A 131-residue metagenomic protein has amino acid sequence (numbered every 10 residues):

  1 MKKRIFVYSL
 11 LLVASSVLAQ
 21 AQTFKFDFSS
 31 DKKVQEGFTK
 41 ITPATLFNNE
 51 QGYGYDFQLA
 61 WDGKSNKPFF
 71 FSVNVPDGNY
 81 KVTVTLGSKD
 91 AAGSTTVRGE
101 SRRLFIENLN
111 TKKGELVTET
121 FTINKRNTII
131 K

Functional and structural regions predicted by a protein language model:
M1-Q22: Bacterial Sec-dependent N-terminal signal peptides
Q20-K131: Compositionally biased, intrinsically disordered or flexible polar/acidic segments
